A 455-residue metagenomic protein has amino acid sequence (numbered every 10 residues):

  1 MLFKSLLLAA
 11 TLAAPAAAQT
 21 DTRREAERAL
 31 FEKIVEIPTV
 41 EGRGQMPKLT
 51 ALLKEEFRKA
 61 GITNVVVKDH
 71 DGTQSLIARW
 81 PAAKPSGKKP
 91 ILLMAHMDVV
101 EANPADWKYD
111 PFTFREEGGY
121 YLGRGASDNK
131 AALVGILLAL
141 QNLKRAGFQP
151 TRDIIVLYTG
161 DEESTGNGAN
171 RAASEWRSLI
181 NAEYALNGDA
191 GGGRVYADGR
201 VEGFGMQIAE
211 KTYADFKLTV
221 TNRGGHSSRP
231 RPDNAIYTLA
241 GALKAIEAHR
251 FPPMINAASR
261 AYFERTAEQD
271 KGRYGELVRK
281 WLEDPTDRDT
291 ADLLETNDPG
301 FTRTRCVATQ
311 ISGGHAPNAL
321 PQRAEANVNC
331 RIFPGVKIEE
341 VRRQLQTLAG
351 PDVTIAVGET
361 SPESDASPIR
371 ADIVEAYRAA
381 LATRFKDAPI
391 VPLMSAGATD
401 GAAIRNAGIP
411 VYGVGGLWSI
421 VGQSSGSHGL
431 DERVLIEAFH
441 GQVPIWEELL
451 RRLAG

Functional and structural regions predicted by a protein language model:
M1-L8: Sec-dependent signal peptide recognition, specifically the positively charged N-region followed immediately by
A13-P15: N-terminal signal peptide c-region/cleavage motif recognized by signal peptidases
Q19-P104, R323-N327, I338: N-terminal helical capping/dimerization or prosegment-like subdomains of hydrolases acting on amide or phosphate bonds
H70, S86-K88, G193-V195, M254-H315 (+4 more regions): An extended, acidic, His-containing surface patch that forms the Zn2+-binding/catalytic region of metallohydrolases
G87-Y158, S164: Active-site metal-coordination/substrate-binding segment of hydrolases, especially metallo-dependent peptidases
T151-A235: Histidine/acidic-residue-rich, glycine-tolerant segments that coordinate divalent metal ions
F216, T221-G225, R229-R279: Polar, glycine-rich mid-to-C-terminal structural blocks that act as macromolecule-binding/assembly scaffolds
D233, A242, V341-A349: Short amphipathic alpha-helices in soluble, non-transmembrane regions that often serve as interface/regulatory elements
